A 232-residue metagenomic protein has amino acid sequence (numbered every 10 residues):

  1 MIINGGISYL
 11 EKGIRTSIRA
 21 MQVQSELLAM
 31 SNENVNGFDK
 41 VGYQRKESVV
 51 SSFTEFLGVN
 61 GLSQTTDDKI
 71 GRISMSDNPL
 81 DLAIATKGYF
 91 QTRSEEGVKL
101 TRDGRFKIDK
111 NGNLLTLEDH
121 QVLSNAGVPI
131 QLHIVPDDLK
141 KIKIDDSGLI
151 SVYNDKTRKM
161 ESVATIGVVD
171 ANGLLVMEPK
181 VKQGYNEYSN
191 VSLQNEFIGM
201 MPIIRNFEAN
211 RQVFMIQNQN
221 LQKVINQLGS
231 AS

Functional and structural regions predicted by a protein language model:
M1-S232: Amphipathic alpha-helical polymerization modules
